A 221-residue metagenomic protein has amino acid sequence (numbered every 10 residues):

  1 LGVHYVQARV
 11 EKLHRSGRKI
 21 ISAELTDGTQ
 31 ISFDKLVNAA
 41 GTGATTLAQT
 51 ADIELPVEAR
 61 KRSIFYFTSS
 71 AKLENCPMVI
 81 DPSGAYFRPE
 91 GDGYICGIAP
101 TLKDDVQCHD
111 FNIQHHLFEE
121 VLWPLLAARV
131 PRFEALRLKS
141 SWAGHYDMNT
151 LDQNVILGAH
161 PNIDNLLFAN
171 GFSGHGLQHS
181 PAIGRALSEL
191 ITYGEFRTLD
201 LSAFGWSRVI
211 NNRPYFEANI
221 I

Functional and structural regions predicted by a protein language model:
G2-H4, L166: Short, conserved active-site loop motifs that form the nucleotide-linked donor/cofactor pocket
H4-V6, K139: General small-molecule cofactor/ligand-binding pocket signal
V6-I21: A conserved short coil-to-beta-strand element within the FAD-binding core of flavoproteins
R18-A23, E74-P77: Short, hydrophobic/aromatic-rich segments at coil-to-beta transitions
T26-G28: Glycine-centered tight beta-turn/hairpin loop motif at sheet-sheet or coil-to-beta transitions
Q30-C76: Central helical "cap/lid" subdomain
E54, T68-F168: Active-site lid/adjacent beta-loop-alpha segment flanking the redox-cofactor pocket in flavoenzymes
P124-I221: C-terminal catalytic lobe of FAD-dependent flavoproteins
